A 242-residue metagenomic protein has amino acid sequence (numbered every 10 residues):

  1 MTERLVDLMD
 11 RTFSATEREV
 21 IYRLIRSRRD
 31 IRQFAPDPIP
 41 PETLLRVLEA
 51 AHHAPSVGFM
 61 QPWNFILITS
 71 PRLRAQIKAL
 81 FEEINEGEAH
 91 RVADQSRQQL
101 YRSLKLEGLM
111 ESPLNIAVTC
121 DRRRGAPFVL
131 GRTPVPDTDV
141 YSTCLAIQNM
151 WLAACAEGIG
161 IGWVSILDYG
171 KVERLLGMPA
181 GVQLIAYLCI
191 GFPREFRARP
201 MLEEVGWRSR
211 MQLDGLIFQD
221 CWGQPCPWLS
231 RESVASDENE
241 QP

Functional and structural regions predicted by a protein language model:
M1-R46: Short acidic N-proximal helix/loop "leader" segments that mark the beginning of a domain or an inter-domain linker
T2-F13, E17, Y187-P242: C-terminal helix-cap and adjacent tail motif
I25, V47-A51, L188: Short alpha-helical scaffolding segments that buttress acidic/His motifs in well-ordered protein cores
V47, A51-H52, I116, R124-L175: Small-aliphatic-rich amphipathic alpha-helix that forms the alpha element of a beta-alpha
H53-G58: Glycine-rich phosphate/pyrophosphate-binding beta-alpha loops
Q61-T143: Glycine/small-residue-rich phosphate/adenosyl-binding loop
N85-D94, G177-P200: A glycine-rich helix N-cap at a beta->alpha junction
C120, I166, F192: Short secondary-structure boundary segments
